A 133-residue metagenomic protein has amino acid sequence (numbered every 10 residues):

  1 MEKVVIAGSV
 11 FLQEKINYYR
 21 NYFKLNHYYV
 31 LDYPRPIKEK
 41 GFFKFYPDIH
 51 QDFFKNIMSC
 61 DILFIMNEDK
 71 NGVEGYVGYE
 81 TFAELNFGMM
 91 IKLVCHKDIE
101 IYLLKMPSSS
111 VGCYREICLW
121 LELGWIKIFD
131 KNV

Functional and structural regions predicted by a protein language model:
M1-V133: Conserved catalytic or regulatory cores that recognize and/or transform ribose-phosphate-containing ligands
